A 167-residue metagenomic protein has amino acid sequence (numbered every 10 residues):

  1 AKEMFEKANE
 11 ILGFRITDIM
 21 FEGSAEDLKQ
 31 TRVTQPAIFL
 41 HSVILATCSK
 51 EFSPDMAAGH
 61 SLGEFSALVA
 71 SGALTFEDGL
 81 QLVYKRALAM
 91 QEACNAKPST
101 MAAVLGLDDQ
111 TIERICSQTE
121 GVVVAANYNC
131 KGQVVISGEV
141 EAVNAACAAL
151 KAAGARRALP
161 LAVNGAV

Functional and structural regions predicted by a protein language model:
A1-A58, I136: Helix-rich "cap/lid" substructures immediately adjacent to catalytic or cofactor-binding pockets
M4, I38-H41, L62, T75 (+2 more regions): Generic hydrophobic secondary-structure packing signal
E10-L12, S24, S71-V167: Alpha/beta catalytic cores of group-transfer enzymes, especially the acyltransferase/condensing modules of polyketide
A57-H60, A126: Structural motif
H60-V69, A73-L74: Glycine-rich nucleophile elbow surrounding the catalytic serine of serine-hydrolase chemistry
